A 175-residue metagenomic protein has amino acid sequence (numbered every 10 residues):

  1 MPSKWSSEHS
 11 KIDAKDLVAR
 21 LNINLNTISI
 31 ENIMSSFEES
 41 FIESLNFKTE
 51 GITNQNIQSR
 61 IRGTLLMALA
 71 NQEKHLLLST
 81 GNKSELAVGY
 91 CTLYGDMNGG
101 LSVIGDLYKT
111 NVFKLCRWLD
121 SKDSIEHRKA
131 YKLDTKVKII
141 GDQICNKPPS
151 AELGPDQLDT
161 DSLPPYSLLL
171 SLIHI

Functional and structural regions predicted by a protein language model:
M1-I173: ATP/NTP-dependent adenylation/nucleotidyl-transfer catalytic domains that generate, transfer, or process NMP-activated
